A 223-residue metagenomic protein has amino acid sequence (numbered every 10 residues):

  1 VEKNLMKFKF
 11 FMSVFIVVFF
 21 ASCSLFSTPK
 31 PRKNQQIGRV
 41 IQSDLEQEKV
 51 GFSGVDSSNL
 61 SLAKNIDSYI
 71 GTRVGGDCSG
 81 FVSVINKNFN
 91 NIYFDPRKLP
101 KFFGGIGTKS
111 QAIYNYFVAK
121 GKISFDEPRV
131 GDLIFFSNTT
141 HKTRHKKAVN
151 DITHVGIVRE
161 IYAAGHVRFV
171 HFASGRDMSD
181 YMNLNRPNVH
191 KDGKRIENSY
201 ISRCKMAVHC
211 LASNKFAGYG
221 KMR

Functional and structural regions predicted by a protein language model:
K3, F81, F135-F136: Aromatic side chains
K3-M12: Bacterial N-terminal signal peptides that target proteins for export
A21-S22: C-terminal motif of bacterial Sec signal peptides marking the signal peptidase cleavage site
L25-I106, T139, N214-R223: N-terminal capping segments
L25-I37, S43-V50, R144-R223: Aromatic- and glycine-rich peptidoglycan recognition patches
R97-D180: ...with weaker cross-activation on analogous glycine-rich loops/strands in unrelated enzymes
